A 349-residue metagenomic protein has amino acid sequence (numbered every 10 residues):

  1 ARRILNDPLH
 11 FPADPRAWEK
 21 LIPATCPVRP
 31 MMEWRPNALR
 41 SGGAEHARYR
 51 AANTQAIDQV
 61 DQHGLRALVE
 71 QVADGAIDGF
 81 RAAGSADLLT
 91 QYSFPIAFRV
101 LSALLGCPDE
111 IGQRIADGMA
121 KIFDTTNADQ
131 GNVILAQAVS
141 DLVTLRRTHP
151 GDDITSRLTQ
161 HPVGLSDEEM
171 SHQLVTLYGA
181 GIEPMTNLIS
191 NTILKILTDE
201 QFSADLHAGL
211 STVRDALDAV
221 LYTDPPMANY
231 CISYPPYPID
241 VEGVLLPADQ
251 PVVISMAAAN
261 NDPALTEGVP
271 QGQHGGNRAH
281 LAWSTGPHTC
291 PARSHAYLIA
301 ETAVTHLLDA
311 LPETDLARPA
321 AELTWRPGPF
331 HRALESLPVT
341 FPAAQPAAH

Functional and structural regions predicted by a protein language model:
A1-E33, N37, S41-R48, H207-V244 (+6 more regions): N-terminal membrane/targeting module of cytochrome P450s
A1-L89, F98-A116, A120-T125, D129: Active-site substrate-recognition loop segments, prototypically the cytochrome P450 B′-helix/B-C loop
H46, L105, R114-E168: Cytochrome P450 catalytic core segment centered on helix I
Y49, L65, V69, L89 (+9 more regions): Hydrophobic (often cysteine-bearing) scaffold residues that line and stabilize catalytic clefts of nucleotide/cofactor
T54, E70-D78, A120, S140-T148 (+3 more regions): Amphipathic, well-packed alpha-helical segments that form the structural scaffold of globular domains
P162-Y178, E267-S284: Short, hydrophobic/aliphatic alpha-helical segments
S171-Y178, I182-H207, P291-L311: Cytochrome P450 catalytic-core helices
